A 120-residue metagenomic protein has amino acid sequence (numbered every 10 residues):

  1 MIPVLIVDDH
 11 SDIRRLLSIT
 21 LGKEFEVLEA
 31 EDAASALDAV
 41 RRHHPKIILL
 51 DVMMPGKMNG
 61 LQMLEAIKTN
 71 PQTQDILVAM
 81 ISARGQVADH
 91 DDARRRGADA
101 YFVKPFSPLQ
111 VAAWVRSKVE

Functional and structural regions predicted by a protein language model:
V7-D8, A30, I48: Conserved sequence signature across two-component system core domains
S11-L28: Two-component/phosphorelay signaling modules centered on CheY-like receiver
E29-D38, N59-G60: Helix N-cap/capping motif at the beta->alpha junctions
D38, L61-Q74: Short amphipathic alpha-helix used as the core "switch/output" element in two-component signaling
H43-L50, M54: Active-site beta3 strand of CheY-like receiver
M58, Q62, G85-F102, A113: Alpha4 helix (beta4-alpha4-beta5 surface) of REC/receiver domains from two-component response regulators
F106-V115: C-terminal output helix
